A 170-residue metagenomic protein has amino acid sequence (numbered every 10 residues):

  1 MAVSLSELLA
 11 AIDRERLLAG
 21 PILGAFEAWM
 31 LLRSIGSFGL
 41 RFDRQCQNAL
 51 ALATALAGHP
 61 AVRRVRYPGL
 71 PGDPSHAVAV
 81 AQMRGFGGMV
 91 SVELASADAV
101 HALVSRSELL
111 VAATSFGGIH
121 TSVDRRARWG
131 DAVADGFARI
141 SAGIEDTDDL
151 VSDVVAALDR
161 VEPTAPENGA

Functional and structural regions predicted by a protein language model:
M1-M89, E93-S122, V133: Active-site C-terminal subdomain of aminotransferase-like
R41, T121-A170: PLP-dependent enzyme catalytic core of the Aspartate aminotransferase-like
